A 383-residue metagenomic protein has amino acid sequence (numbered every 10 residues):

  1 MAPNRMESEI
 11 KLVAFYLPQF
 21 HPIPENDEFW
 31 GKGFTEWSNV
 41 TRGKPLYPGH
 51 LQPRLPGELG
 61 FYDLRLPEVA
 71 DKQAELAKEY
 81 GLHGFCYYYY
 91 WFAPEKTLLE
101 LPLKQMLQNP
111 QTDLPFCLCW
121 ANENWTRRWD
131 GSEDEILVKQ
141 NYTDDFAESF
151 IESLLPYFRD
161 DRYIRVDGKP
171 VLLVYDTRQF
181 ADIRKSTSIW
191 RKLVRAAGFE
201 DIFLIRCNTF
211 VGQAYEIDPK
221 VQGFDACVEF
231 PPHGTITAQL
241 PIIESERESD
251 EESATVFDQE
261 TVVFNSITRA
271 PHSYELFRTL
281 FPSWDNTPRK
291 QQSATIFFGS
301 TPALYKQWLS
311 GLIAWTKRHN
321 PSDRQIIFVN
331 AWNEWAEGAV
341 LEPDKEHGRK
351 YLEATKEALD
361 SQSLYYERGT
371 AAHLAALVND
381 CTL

Functional and structural regions predicted by a protein language model:
A2-T382: Glycan-processing catalytic domains of CAZymes
